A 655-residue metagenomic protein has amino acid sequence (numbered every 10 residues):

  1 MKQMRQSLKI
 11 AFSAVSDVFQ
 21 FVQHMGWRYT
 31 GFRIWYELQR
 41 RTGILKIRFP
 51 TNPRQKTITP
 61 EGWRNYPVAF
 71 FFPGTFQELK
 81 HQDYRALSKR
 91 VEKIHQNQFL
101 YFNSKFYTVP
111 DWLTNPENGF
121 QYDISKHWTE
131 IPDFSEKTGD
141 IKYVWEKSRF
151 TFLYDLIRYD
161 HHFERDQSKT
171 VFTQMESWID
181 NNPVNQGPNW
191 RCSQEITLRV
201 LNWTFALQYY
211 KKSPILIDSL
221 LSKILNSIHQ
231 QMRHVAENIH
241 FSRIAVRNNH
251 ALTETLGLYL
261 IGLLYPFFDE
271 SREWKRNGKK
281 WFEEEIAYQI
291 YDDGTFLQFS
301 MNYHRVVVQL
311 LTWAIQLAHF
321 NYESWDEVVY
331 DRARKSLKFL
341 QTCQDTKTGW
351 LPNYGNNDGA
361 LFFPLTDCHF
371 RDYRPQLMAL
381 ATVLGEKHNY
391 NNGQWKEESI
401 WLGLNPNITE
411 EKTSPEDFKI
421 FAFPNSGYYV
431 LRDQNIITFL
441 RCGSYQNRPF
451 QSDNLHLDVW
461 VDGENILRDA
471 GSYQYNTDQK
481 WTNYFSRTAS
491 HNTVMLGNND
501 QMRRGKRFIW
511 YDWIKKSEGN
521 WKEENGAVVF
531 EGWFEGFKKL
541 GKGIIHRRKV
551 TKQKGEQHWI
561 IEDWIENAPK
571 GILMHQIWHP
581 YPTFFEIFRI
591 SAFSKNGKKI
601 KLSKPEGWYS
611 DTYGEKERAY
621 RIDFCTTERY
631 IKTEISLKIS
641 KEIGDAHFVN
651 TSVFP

Functional and structural regions predicted by a protein language model:
M1-P67: Membrane-proximal basic amphipathic "stem/tether" segments
K2, T197, P364-D367, A381-Q394 (+1 more regions): CBM-like, beta-strand-rich accessory domains located in the C-terminal region of large, secreted polysaccharide-active
K9-F19, I131, N447-L455: Short acidic, Pro/Gly- and aromatic-enriched capping/linker segments at domain boundaries
M25, R33, L45, P53-K56 (+2 more regions): Beta-strand-rich N-terminal accessory domains
I34, W190-C192, V246-A251, W350-D358: Short coil/turn segments at secondary-structure boundaries
L38-S135, K142-K147: Extended, charge-enriched "interface" segments that sit outside catalytic cores
Q121-A333: Aromatic-lined, polymer-binding surfaces characteristic of secreted/periplasmic polysaccharide-degrading enzymes
T295, F299-I466, K522-E524: Carbohydrate-active enzyme catalytic cores, enriched for enzymes that act on polyanionic acidic polysaccharides
